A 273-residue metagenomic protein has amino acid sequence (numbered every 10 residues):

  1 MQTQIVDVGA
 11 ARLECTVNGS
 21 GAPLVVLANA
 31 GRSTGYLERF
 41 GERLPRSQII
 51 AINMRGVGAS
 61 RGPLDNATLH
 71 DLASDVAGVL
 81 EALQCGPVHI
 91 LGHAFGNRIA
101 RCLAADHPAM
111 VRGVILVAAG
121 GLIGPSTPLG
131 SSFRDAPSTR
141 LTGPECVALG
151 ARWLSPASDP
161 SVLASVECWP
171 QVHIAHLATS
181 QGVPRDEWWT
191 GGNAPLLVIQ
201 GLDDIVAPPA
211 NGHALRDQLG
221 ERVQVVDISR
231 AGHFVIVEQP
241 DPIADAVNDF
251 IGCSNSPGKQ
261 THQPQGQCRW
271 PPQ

Functional and structural regions predicted by a protein language model:
G9-A59: Conserved HGGG/HGGXW glycine-rich cap/lid loop of the alpha/beta-hydrolase fold
A30, L202-D204, R230-G232: Acidic beta-to-alpha connecting loop that harbors the catalytic carboxylate
I50-L91, D245: Active-site loop/oxyanion-hole signature of alpha/beta-hydrolase fold enzymes
V88, G92-N97, G201: Conserved alpha/beta-hydrolase "nucleophile elbow" surrounding the catalytic nucleophile
R98-D106, R112-L141: Flexible "cap/lid" loop of the alpha/beta hydrolase fold
P125-G130, T139-A194: Conserved alpha/beta-hydrolase catalytic His-Asp/Glu region
L177-Q218, Q224-D227: Conserved serine/cysteine hydrolase catalytic core
A231-A244: Catalytic histidine-centered segment of alpha/beta-hydrolase-like enzymes
